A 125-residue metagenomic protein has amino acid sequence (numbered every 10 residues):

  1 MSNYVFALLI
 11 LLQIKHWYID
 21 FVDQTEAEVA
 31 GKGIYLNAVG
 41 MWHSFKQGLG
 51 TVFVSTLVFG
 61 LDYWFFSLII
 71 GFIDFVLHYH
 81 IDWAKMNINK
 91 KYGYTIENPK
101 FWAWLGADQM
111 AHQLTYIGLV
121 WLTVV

Functional and structural regions predicted by a protein language model:
M1-V125: Hydrophobic alpha-helical transmembrane segments
